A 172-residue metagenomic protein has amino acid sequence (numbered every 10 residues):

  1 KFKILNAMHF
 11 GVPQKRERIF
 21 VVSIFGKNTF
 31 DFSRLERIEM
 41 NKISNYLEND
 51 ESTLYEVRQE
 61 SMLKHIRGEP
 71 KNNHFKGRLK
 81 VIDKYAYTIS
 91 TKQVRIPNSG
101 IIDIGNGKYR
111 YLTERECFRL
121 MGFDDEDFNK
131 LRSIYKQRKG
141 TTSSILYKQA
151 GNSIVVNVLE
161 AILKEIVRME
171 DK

Functional and structural regions predicted by a protein language model:
K1-I96, N106-R110: Class I S-adenosyl-L-methionine
E60-K172: C-terminal target-recognition/interaction regions appended to catalytic cores
